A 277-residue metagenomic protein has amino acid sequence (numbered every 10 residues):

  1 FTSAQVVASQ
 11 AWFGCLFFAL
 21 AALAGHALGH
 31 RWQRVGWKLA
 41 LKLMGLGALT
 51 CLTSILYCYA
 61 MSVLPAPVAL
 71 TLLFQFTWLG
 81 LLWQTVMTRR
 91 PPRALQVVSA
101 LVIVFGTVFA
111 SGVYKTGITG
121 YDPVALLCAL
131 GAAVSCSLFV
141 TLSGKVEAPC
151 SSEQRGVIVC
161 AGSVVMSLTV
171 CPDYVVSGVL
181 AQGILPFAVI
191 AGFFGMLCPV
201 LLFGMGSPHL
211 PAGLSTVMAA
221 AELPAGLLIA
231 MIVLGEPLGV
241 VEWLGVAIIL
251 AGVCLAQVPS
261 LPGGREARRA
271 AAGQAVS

Functional and structural regions predicted by a protein language model:
A4-A24, V98-F105, V124-G131, S135 (+1 more regions): Hydrophobic alpha-helical transmembrane segments of multi-pass integral membrane proteins, especially transporters
V6, Q10, A60, V86-P92 (+5 more regions): Hydrophobic/aromatic residues within transmembrane alpha-helices of multi-pass small-molecule transporters
A8-S9, A69-Q75, L142-V164, M196-M231: Helix-helix packing/entry segments at the starts of transmembrane helices
A11, S111, A220-S277: C-terminal-most transmembrane helix of multi-pass membrane proteins
F18, P92-Y114, V165-S167, V241-S260: Hydrophobic transmembrane alpha-helices of multi-pass small-molecule transport proteins
A19, G47-I55, T77-L82, V108 (+5 more regions): Hydrophobic/small/kink-forming positions within alpha-helical transmembrane segments of polytopic membrane proteins
H26-V68, F109, G192-L210: Specific transmembrane alpha-helical segments of multi-pass solute transporters/efflux pumps, especially DMT/EamA
F76-V98, P224-W243: C-terminal transmembrane-helix exit sites in multi-pass transporters
